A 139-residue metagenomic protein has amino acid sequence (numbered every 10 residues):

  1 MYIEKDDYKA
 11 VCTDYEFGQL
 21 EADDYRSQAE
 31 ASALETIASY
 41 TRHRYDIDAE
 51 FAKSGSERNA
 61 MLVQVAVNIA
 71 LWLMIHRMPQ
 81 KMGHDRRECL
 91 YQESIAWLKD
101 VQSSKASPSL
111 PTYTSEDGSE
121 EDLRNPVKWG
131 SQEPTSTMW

Functional and structural regions predicted by a protein language model:
M1, K5-A10, T36-Y45, V67 (+3 more regions): Aromatic-enriched hydrophobic runs in primary sequence
M1-L62, E121-W139: Conserved short "hinge" loops at termini or chain/domain junctions
L62-M74: Solvent-exposed aromatic/hydrophobic patches embedded in short alpha-helical segments
W72-W139: Short loop/turn elements at secondary-structure junctions
